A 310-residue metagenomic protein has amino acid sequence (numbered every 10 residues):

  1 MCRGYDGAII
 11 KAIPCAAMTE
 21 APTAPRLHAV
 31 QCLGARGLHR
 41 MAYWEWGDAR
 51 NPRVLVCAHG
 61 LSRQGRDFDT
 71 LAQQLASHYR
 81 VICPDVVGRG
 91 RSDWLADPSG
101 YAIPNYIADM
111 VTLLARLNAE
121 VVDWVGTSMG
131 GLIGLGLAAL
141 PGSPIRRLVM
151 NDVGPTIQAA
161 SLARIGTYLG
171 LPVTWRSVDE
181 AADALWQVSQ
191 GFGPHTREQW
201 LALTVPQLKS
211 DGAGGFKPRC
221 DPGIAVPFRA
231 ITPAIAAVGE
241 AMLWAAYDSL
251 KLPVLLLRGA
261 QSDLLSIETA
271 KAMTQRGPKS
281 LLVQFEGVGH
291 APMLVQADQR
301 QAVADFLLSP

Functional and structural regions predicted by a protein language model:
M1-V56, S77-Y79, A119, D298 (+1 more regions): Alpha/beta-hydrolase fold catalytic core
R36-G37, W44, T70-Q73, C83-G126: Active-site loop/oxyanion-hole signature of alpha/beta-hydrolase fold enzymes
E45-R91: Conserved HGGG/HGGXW glycine-rich cap/lid loop of the alpha/beta-hydrolase fold
E120-A159: Conserved hydrolase catalytic core segment
R176-A230: Conserved alpha/beta-hydrolase catalytic His-Asp/Glu region
K209-A272: Conserved serine/cysteine hydrolase catalytic core
R276-G287: Catalytic histidine neighborhood in serine/cysteine hydrolases with alpha/beta-hydrolase-type architecture
V288-A297: Catalytic histidine-centered segment of alpha/beta-hydrolase-like enzymes
